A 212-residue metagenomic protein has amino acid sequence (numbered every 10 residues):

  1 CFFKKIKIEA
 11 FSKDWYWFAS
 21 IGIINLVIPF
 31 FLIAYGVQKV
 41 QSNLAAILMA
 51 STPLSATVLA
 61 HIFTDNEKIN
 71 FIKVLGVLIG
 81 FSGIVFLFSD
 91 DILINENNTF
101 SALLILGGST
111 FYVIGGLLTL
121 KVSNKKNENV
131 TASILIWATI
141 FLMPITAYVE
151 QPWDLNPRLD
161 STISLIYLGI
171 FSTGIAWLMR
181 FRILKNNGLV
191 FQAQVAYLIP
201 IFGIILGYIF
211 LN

Functional and structural regions predicted by a protein language model:
C1, F30, P53-H61, G80 (+6 more regions): Hydrophobic transmembrane alpha-helices of multi-pass small-molecule transporters
C1-F11, F81-E96, W137-S161, I204-N212: Membrane-interface helix-cap regions at the ends of transmembrane helices in multi-pass membrane proteins
F2-M49, S82-F86, G169-N187: Specific transmembrane alpha-helical segments of multi-pass solute transporters/efflux pumps, especially DMT/EamA
K13-G22, K68-G80, S101-A102, K125-L135 (+1 more regions): Cytoplasmic-side transmembrane-helix entry/capping segments in multi-pass membrane proteins
A19, A50-S51, L59, I69-D90 (+6 more regions): Hydrophobic transmembrane alpha-helices of multi-pass small-molecule transport proteins
L26, F30, L44-S51, L118-I140 (+1 more regions): Helix-helix packing/entry segments at the starts of transmembrane helices
G36-P53, N98-F111, R158-I170: Structural signature of hydrophobic alpha-helical transmembrane segments
A56-V58, I62-F63, I94-E150, L165 (+1 more regions): Transmembrane alpha-helical segments that form core, pore/gating elements of small-molecule transporters/exporters
